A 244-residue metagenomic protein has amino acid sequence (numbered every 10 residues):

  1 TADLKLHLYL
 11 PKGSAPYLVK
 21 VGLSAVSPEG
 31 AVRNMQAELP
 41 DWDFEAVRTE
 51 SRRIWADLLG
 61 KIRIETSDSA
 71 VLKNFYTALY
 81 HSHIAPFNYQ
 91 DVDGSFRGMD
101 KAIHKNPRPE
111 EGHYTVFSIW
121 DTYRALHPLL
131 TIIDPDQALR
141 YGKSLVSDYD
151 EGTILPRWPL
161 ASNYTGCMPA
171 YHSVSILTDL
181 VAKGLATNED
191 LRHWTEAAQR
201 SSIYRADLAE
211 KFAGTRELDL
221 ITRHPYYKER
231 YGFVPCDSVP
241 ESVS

Functional and structural regions predicted by a protein language model:
T1-G13, Y17, S24, P28 (+3 more regions): Active-site cavity-forming subdomains of large catalytic enzyme subunits
T1-H113, L155, N188-A206: Acidic/polar, glycine-enriched structural segments that form the non-catalytic walls/loops of the carbohydrate-binding
D41-R48, I64-S69, T115, P128-T131 (+5 more regions): Hydrophobic alpha-helical scaffolding
F75-D91, T115-Y141, S175-L185, S242-S244: Alpha-helical support elements that line or immediately flank enzyme active sites and cofactor-binding pockets
K101-I103, E111-I119, Y123-R124, L130 (+2 more regions): Long, structured ligand/cofactor-binding scaffold of large enzymes
